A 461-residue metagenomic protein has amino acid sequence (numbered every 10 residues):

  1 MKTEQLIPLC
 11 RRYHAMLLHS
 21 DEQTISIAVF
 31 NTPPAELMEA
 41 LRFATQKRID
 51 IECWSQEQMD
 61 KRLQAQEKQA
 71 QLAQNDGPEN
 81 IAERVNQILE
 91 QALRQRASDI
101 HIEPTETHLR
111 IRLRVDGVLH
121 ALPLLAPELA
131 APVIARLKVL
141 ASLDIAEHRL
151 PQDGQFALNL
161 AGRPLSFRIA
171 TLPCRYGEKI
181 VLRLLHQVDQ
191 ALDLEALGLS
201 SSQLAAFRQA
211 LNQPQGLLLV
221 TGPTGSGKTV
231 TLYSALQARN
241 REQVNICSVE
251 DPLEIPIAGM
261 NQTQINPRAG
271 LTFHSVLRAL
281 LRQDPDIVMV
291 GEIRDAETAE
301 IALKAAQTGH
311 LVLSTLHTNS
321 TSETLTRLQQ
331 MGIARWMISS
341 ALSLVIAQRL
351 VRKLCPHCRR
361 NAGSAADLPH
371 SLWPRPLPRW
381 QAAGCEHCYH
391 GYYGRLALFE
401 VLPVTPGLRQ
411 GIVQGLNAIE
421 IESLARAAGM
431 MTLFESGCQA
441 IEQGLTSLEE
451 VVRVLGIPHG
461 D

Functional and structural regions predicted by a protein language model:
M1-F43, Q152-A161, S166-L172, G460: Polyanionic, low-complexity intrinsically disordered segments
P8-R11, A15-L18, E36, A40 (+6 more regions): Core recognition of P-loop NTPase motor domains used across DNA-transaction enzymes
R12-Y13, D21, T45-Q46, I51-K68 (+3 more regions): Short alpha-helical interface patches
S20-D21, A44, T105, Q213: A short, compositionally biased micro-patch
Q23-I25, Q69-N75, N261-T263: Short, basic, glycine/proline-bearing loop/turn elements
S26-L63, G198-R208: Short glycine/Trp-rich loop-beta-loop segment that forms part of the substrate-binding cleft
F43, D50-E90, Q95: Charged, low-hydrophobicity low-complexity segments
P78-Q91, Q95-D461: Short, flexible helix-loop junctions that flank or precede catalytic/ligand sites
